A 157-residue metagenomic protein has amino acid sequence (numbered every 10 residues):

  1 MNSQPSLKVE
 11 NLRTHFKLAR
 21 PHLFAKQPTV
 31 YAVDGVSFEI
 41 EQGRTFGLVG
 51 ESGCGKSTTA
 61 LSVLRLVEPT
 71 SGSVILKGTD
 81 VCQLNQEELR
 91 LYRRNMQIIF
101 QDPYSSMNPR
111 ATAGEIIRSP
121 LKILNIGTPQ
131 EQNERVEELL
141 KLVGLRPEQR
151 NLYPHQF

Functional and structural regions predicted by a protein language model:
L23-Q27, V81-Q97, I123, P129-Q130: ABC ATPase NBD coupling module
V49-G50: The feature captures the beta-strand-to-loop junction immediately N-terminal to the Walker
L64: Helix-to-loop junction immediately C-terminal to a conserved catalytic motif
G72-D80: Conserved ABC transporter NBD signature motif
D80, Q130-E148: Conserved ABC ATPase "signature" region
Y104, R110-I123, N133, E137 (+1 more regions): Short helical segment in ABC ATPase nucleotide-binding domains corresponding to the A-loop/adjacent helical element
